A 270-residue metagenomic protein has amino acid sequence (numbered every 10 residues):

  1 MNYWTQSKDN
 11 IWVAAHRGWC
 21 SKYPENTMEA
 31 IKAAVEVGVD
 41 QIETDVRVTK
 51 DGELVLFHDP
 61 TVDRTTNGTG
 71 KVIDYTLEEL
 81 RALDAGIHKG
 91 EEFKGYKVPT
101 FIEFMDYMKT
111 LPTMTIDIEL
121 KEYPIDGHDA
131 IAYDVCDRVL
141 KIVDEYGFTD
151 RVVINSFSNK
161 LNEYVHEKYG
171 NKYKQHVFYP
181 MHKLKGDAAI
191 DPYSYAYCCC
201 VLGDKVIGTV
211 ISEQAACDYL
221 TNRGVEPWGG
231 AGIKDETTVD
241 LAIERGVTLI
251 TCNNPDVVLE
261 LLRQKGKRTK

Functional and structural regions predicted by a protein language model:
M1-K270: Phosphate-group recognition and catalysis centered on beta-loop-alpha active-site segments
